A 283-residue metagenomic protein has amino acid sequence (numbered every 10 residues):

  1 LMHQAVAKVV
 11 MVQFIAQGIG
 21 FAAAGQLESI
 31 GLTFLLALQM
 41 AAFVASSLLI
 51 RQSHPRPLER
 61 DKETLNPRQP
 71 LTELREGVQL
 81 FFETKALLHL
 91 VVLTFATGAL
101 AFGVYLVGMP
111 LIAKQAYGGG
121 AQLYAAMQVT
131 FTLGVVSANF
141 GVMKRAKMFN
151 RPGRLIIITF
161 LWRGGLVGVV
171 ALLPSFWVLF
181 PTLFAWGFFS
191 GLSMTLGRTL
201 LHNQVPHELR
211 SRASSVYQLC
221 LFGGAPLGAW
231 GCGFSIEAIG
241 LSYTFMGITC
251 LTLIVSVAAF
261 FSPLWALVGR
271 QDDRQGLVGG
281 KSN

Functional and structural regions predicted by a protein language model:
L1-I15: Cytoplasmic helix-loop-helix junction between adjacent transmembrane helices in 12-TM secondary transporters
V9, Q13, H89-L100, Y217: Alpha-helical segments in transporter systems
V12, L36, R75, F82 (+1 more regions): C-terminal transmembrane bundle of multi-pass solute transporters/carriers
Q13-L49: Helix-loop-helix hairpin linking two adjacent transmembrane segments in secondary transporters
Q17, F21, T97-L106, A225: Conserved extracellular-gate-facing transmembrane-helix segments in secondary transporters
L27, A42-A45, L49, A96-A99 (+4 more regions): Hydrophobic residues within membrane-embedded alpha-helical segments of Major Facilitator Superfamily
L36-L65, F260-G276: Helix-loop junctions on the cytosolic side of multi-pass membrane transporters, especially the intracellular loop
R56-V92, L277-N283: Juxtamembrane intracellular "pre-TM" segments in multi-pass secondary transporters
